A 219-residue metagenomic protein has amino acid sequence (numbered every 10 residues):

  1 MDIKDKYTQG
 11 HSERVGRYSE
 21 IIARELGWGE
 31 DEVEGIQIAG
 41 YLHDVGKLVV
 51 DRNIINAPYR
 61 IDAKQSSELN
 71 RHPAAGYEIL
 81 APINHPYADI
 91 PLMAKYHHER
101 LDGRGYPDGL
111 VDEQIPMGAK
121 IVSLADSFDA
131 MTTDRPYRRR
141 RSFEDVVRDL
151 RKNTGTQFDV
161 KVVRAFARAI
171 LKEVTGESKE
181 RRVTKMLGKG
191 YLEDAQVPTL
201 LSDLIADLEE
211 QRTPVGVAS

Functional and structural regions predicted by a protein language model:
D2-S219: Metal-dependent catalytic cores of enzymes that make or break cyclic nucleotides and related phosphoester linkages
